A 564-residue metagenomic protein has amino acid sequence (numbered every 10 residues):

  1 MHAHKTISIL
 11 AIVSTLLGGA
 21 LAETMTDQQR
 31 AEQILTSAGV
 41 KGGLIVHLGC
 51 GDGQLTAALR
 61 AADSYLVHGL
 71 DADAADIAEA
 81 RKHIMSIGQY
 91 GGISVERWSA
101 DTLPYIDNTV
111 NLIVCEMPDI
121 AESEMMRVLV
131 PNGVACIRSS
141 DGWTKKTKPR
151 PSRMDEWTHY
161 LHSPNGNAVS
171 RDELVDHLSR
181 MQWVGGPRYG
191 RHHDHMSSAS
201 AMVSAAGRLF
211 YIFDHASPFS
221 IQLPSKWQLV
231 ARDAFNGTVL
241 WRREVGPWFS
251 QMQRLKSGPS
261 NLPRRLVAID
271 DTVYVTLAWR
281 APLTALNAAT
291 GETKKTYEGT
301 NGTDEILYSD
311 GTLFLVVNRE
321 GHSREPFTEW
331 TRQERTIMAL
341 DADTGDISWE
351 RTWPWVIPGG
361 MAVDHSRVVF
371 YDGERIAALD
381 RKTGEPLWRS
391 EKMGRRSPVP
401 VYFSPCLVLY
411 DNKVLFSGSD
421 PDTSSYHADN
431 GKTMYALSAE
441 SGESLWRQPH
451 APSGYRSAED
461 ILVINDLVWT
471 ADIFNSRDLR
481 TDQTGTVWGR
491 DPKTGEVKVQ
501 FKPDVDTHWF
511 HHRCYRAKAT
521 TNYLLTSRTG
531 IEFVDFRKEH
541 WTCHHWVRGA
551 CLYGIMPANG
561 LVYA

Functional and structural regions predicted by a protein language model:
M25-L44, Q54: Conserved alpha-helix/loop element of class I SAM-dependent methyltransferases that forms part of the SAM/SAH-binding
A38, S94-V95, K148, S152-A201 (+15 more regions): Aromatic (tryptophan-biased) beta-strands that constitute blades/sheets of beta-rich domains
V40-A58, S64-H68: Conserved class I S-adenosyl-L-methionine
A80-R81: Conserved SAM-binding loop
G88-A100: Conserved SAM-binding strand-loop segment of SAM-dependent methyltransferases
D101-L112: A short acidic, Gly/Pro-enriched loop at the edge of an enzyme's catalytic core that lines a small-molecule cofactor
I120-V134: A short glycine-rich, Lys/Arg-flanked "PGG" loop and its adjoining helix->strand segment in the class I
D194-L229, R254-L283, Y297, N301-M338 (+6 more regions): Repeat-blade elements of multi-bladed beta-propeller folds
